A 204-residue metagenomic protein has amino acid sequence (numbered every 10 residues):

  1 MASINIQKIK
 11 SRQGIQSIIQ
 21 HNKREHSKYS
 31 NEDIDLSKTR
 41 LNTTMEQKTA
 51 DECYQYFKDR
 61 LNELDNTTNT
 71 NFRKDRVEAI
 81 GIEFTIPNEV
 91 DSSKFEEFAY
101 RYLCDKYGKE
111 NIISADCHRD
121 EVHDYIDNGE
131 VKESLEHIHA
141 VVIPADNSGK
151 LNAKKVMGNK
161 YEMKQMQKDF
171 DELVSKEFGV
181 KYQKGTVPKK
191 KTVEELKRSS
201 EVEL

Functional and structural regions predicted by a protein language model:
M1-L204: N-terminal nicking endonuclease/strand-transfer module with a His-rich metal-binding environment and a catalytic Tyr
